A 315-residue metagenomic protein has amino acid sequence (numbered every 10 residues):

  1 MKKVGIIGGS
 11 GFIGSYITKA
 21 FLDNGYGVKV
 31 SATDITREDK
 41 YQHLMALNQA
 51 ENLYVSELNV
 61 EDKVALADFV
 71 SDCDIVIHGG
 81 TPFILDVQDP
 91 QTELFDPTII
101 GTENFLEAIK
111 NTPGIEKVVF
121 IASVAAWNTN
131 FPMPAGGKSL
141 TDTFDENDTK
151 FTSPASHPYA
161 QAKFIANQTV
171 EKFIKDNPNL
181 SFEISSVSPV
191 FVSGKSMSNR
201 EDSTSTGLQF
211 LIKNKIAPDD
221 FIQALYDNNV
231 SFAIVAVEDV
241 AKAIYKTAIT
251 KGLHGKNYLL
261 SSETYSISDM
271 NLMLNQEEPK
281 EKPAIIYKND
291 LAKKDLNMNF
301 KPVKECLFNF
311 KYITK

Functional and structural regions predicted by a protein language model:
V4-Y26: N-terminal Rossmann NAD(P)H-binding glycine-rich loop of SDR-like oxidoreductase domains
I35-I100: NAD(P)H-binding glycine-rich loop region in Rossmannoid oxidoreductase-like domains and their noncatalytic homologs
Q88, E93-P154: Conserved Rossmann-fold NAD(P)-dependent oxidoreductase catalytic core, especially the SDR/UDP-sugar
T152-I184: Active-site Tyr-X1-5-Lys
N179-F182, G194-F210, K246-N257: Glycine/proline-rich active-site loop of Rossmann-fold NAD(P)-dependent oxidoreductases
S203-L208, F221-K246: Substrate-positioning beta->alpha
N229-S231, A241-N289, F310-K311: Mid/C-terminal beta-alpha module of Rossmann-like enzyme folds, strongest in SDR-family dehydrogenases/epimerases
D290-K293, K301-K315: Amphipathic terminal alpha-helices
